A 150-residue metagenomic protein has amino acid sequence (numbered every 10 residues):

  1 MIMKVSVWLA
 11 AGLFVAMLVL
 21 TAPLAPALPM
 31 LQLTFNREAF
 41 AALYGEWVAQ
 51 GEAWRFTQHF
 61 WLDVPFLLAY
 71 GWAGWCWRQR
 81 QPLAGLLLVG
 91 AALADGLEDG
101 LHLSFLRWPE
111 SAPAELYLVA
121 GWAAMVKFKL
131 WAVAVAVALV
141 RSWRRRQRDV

Functional and structural regions predicted by a protein language model:
I2, V48-Q58, R80-L83, P109-A123: Membrane-interfacial loop-to-transmembrane-helix junctions in polytopic alpha-helical membrane proteins
I2-Q32: N-terminal signal-anchor transmembrane alpha helix
T34-V48, E110: Cytosolic, membrane-interface loops and tails of multi-pass inner-membrane proteins
A42-A69: Interfacial helix-start motif at the membrane-water boundary
L62-F66, G85, A124-W131: Alpha-helical transmembrane segments of integral membrane proteins, emphasizing hydrophobic/aromatic residues
C76-L83, Q147-V150: Membrane-interface helix-boundary motifs at transmembrane edges
L87-A94: Alpha-helical transmembrane segments of multi-pass membrane proteins
G96-Q147: Alpha-helical transmembrane segments of multi-pass integral membrane proteins, characterized by long hydrophobic
